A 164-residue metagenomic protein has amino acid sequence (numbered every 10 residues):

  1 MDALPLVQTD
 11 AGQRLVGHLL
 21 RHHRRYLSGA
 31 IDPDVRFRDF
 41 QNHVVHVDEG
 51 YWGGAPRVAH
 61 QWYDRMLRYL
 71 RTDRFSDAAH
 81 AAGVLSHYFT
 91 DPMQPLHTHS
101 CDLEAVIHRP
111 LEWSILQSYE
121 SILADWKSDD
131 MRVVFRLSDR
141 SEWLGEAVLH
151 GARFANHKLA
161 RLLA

Functional and structural regions predicted by a protein language model:
M1-H80, P95-A164: N-terminal, motif-rich segments that launch catalysis or mediate targeting to/interaction with membranes, typified by
G83: Active-site nucleophile-His-acid catalytic modules used for acyl/amide transfer and hydrolysis across diverse enzymes
H87: Divalent metal-coordination and catalytic microenvironments
T90-Q94: Short active-site segment of divalent metal-dependent hydrolases/proteases that encodes the spacing between
